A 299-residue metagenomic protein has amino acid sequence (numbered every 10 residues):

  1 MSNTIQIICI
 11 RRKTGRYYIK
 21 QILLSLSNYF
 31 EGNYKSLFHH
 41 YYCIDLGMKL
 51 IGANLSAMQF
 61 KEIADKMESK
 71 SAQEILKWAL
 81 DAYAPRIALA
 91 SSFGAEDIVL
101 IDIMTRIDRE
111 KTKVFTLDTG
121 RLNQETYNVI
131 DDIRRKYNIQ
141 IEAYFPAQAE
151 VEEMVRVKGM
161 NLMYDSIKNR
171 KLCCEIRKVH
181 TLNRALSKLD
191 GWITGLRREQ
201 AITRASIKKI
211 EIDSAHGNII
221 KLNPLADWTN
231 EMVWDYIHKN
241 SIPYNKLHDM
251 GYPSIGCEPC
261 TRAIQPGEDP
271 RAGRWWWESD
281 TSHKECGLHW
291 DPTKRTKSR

Functional and structural regions predicted by a protein language model:
M1-I8: Extreme N-terminal basic, low-complexity initiation segments that serve as generic localization/processing leaders
S2, S25-S27, S36: Serine residues within intrinsically disordered or low-complexity segments
R11-R12, R16: Basic polycationic patches enriched in arginine
Y17-Y18, Y29-F30, Y34, F38-Y42: Aromatic (phenylalanine/tyrosine) cluster motif
Q21: Cationic, low-complexity basic patches in intrinsically disordered or flexible, solvent-exposed regions
G47-R299: Nucleotide-activated chemistry modules centered on ATP-dependent adenylation/adenylyltransferase
